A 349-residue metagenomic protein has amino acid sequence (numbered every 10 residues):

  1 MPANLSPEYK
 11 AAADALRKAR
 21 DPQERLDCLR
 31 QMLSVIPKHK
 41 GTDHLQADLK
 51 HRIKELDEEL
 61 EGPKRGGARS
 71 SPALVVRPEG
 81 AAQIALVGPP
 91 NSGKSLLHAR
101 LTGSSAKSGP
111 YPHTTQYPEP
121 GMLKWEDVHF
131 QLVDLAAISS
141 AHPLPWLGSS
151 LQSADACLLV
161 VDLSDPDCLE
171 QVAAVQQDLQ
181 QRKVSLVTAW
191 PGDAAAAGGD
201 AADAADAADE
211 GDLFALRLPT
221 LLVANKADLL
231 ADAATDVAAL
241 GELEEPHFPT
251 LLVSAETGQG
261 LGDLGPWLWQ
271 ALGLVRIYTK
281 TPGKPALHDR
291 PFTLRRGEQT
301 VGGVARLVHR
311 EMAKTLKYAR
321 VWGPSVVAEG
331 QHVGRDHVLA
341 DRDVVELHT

Functional and structural regions predicted by a protein language model:
P2-L169: Conserved G1/Walker A P-loop phosphate-binding module
R17-A82, L86-V87, S92, H98 (+1 more regions): C-terminal-of-GTPase-core extension/linker across diverse P-loop GTPases
T115, E119-L221, K226, A231 (+1 more regions): Switch- and interface-adjacent substructures of P-loop NTPase systems
